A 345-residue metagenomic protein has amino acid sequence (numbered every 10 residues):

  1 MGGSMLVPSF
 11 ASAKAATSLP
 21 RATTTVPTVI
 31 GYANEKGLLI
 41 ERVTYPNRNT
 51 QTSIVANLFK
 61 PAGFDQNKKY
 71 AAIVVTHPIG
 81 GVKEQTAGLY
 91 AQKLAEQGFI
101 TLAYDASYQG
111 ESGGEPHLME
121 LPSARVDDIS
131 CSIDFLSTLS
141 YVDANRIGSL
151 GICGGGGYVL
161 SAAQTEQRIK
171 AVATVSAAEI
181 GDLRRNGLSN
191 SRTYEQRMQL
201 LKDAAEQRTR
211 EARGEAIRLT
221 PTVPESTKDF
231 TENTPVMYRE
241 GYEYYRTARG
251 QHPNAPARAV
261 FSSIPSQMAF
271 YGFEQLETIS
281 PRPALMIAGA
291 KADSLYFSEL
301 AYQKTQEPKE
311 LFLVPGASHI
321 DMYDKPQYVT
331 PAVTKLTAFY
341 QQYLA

Functional and structural regions predicted by a protein language model:
T23-K68: N-terminal cap/lid segment of alpha/beta-hydrolase-fold proteins
G80-Q92, A106: The serine-hydrolase catalytic nucleophile loop
K93-G113: Conserved alpha/beta-hydrolase
M119-S140: Alpha/beta-hydrolase active-site loop
Y141-C153: Alpha/beta-hydrolase fold nucleophile elbow
L160-E243: Alpha/beta-hydrolase-fold enzymes
I279-S280, M286-A288: Short beta-strand/loop motif that positions the catalytic acidic residue of the alpha/beta-hydrolase fold
A317, D324-A345: Catalytic active-site module of serine/aspartate enzymes centered on a nucleophile-bearing elbow/loop
